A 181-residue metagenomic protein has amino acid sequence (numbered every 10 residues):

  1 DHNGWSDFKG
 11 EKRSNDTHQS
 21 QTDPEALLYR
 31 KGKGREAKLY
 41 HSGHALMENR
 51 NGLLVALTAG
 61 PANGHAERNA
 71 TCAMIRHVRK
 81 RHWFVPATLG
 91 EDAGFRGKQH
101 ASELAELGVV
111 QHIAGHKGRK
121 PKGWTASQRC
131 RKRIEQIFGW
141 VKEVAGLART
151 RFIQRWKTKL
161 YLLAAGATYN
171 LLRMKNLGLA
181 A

Functional and structural regions predicted by a protein language model:
D1-A105, G166-Y169, M174-K175: Polybasic low-complexity intrinsically disordered regions
N49-N51, G115, A145: Short, small-residue-rich loop/turn micro-motifs
L53-L57, K122, A148-T150: Short small-residue beta-strand/loop micro-motif enriched in glycine and branched aliphatics
D92, E106-L107, R131, I137: C-terminal structured domain segments across diverse proteins
R96, G118-R119: Short acidic loop-to-helix transition motifs that present clustered carboxylates
L107-G115: Short hydrophobic/aromatic-enriched beta-strand-loop microsegments
R119-T125: Short, charged, surface-exposed secondary-structure boundary motifs
A126-A181: Basic, amphipathic alpha-helical segments enriched in Lys/Arg and hydrophobic/aromatic residues
